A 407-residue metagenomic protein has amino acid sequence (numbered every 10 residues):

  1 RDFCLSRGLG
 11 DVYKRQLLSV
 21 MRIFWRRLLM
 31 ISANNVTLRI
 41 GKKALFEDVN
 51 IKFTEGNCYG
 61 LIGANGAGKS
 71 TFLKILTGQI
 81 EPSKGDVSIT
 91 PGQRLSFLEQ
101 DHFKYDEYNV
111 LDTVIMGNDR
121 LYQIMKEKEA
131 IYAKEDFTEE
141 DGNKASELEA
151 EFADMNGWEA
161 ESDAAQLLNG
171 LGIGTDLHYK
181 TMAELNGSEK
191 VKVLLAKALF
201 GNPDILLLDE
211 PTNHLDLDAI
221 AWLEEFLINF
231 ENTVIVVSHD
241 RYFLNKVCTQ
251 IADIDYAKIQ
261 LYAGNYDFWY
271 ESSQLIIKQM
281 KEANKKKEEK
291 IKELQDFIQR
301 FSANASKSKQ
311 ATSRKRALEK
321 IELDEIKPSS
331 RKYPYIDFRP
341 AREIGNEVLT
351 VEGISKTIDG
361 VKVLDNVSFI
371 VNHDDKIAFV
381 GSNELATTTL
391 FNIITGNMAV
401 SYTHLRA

Functional and structural regions predicted by a protein language model:
R1-Q16, H404-A407: Single conserved hydrophobic/aromatic residue that forms the stacking wall/gate of nucleotide- or nucleobase-binding
C4, E140-N143, E159, D163 (+2 more regions): Alpha-helix N-cap and coil->helix boundary residues
C4, G10, W25, L29 (+6 more regions): Sequence-pattern detector for short linear motifs and compositional/periodic biases rather than a specific fold
L17-N284, Y333, F338-R406: ABC ATP-binding cassette signature C-motif
S272-F297, F301-E325: Intracellular alpha-helical coupling/juxtamembrane segments of multi-pass membrane proteins
S313, R331-Y333: Short Gly/Ser/Thr- and Asp/Glu-enriched loop/turn motifs at secondary-structure junctions
